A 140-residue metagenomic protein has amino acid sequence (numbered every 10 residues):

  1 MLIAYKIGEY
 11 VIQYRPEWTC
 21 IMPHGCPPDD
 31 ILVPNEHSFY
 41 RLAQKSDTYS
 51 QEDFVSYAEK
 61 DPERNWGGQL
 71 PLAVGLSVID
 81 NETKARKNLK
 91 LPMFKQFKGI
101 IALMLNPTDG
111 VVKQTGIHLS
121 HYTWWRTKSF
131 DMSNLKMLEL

Functional and structural regions predicted by a protein language model:
M1-L70: ADP-ribose/NAD+-binding catalytic cleft of ART/PARP-like enzymes
R15, P62-F130: ADP-ribosyltransferase catalytic core
Q44-V55, P107-Q114, D131-M132: Short, surface-exposed beta-strand/loop "edge" segments at domain boundaries and coil↔beta transitions
K136-L140: Intrinsically disordered, low-complexity, charge-dense segments enriched in Lys/Arg and Glu/Asp interspersed
